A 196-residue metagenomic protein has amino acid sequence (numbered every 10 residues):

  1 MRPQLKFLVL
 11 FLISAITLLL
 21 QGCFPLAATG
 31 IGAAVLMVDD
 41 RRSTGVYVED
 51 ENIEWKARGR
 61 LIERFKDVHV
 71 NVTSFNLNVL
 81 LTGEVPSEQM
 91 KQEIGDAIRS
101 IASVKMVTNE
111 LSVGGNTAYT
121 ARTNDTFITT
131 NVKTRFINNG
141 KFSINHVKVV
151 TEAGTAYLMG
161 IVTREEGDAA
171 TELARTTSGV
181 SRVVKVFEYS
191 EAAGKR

Functional and structural regions predicted by a protein language model:
R2-F7, G22-R196: N-terminal targeting leaders
L10-G22: Bacterial N-terminal signal peptides
